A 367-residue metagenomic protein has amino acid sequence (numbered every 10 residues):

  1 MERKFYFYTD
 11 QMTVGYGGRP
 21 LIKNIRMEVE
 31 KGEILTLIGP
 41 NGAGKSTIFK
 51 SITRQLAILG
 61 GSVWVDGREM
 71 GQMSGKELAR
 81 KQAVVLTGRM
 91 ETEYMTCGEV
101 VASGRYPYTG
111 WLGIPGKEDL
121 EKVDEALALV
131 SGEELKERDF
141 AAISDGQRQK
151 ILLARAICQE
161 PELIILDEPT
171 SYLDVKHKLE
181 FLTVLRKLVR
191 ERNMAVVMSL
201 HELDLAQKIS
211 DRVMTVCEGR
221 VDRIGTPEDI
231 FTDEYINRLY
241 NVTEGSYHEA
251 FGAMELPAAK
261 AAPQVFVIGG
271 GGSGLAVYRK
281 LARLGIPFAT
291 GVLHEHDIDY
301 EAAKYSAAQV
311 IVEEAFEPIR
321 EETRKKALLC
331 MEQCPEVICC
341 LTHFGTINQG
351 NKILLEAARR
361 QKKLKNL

Functional and structural regions predicted by a protein language model:
I38-P40: The feature captures the beta-strand-to-loop junction immediately N-terminal to the Walker
T53: Helix-to-loop junction immediately C-terminal to a conserved catalytic motif
G61-E69: Conserved ABC transporter NBD signature motif
A102, K117-K136, E160: Conserved ABC ATPase "signature" region
I164-E168: Catalytic Walker B motif of ABC-type/P-loop ATPase nucleotide-binding domains
E218-G219: Conserved ABC ATPase "signature" C-loop
N241-E321, C339, K365-L367: ABC ATPase nucleotide-binding domains
